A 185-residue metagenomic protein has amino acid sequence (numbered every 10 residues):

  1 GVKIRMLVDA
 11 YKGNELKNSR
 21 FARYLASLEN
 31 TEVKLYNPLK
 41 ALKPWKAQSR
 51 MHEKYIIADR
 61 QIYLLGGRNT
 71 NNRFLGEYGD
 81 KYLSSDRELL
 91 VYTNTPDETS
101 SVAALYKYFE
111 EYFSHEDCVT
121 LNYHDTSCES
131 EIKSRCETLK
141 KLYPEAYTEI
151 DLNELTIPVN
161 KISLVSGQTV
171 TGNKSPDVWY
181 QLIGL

Functional and structural regions predicted by a protein language model:
V2-K34, P38-K54, A58-L185: Charged, low-complexity intrinsically disordered terminal segments
